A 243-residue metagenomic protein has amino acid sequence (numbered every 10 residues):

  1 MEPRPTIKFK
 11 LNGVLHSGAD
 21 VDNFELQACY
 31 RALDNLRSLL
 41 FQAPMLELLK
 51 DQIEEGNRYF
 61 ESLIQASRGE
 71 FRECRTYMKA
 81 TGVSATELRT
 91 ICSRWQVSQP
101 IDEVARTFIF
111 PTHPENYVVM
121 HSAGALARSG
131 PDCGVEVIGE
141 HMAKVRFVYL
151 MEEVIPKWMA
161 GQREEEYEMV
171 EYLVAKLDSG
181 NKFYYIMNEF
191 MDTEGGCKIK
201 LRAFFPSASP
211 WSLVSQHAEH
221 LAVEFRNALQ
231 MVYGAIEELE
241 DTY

Functional and structural regions predicted by a protein language model:
E2-L36, E166-N227: Beta-strand/loop substructures that line and gate deep hydrophobic ligand-binding cavities in soluble
A28-R128: Hydrophobic ligand-binding cavity/cleft-lining segments
M78, M151-A160, Y184-D192: Hydrophobic/aromatic beta-strand elements that line small-molecule binding cavities or substrate pockets in beta-rich
A80-E87, I91, H217-A228, A235: Short amphipathic alpha-helical segments
Q99, R106-G180: Glycine-rich portal/gate segments that line the openings of hydrophobic small-molecule binding cavities
P100-I101, W211, E240: Short linear functional motifs in flexible/disordered or boundary regions
E103-V104, Q162, E224-A228: Glycine-rich loops and low-complexity Gly/Arg-rich segments that provide flexible linkers or classic glycine-based
V232-Y243: Short, highly charged C-terminal tails/helix-capping segments
